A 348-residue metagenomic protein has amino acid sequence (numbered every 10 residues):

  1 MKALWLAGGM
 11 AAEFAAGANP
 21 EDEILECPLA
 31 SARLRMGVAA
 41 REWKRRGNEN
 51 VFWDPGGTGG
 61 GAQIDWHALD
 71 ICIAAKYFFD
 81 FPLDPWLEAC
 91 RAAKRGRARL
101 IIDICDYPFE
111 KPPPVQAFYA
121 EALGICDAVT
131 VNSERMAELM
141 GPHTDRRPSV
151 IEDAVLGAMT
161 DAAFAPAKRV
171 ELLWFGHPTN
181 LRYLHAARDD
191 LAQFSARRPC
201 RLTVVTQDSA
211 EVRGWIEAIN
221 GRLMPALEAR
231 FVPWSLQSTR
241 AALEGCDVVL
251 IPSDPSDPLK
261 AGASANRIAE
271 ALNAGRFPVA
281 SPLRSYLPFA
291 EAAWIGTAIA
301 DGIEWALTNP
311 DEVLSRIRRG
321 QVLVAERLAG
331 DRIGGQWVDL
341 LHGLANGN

Functional and structural regions predicted by a protein language model:
M1-F79: N-terminal pre-catalytic "stem/leader" segment of glycosyltransferase-like enzymes
A16-R41, G157-M159, A167-E244: Conserved catalytic-core segment of nucleotide-activated headgroup transferases in glycan assembly
A39, T308-H342: A charged, aromatic-enriched C-terminal amphipathic alpha-helix characteristic of glycosyltransferases across folds
W53-M140: Extended catalytic core of nucleotide-activated donor transferases of GT-like folds
D127-G141, D145-D161: Donor nucleotide-sugar binding/catalytic pocket of nucleotide-sugar-dependent glycosyltransferases
R182, L236-A242, V249-A269, A280-A290: Nucleotide-sugar-dependent
D247, G275-R276: A short alpha->beta transition loop at the rim of the catalytic pocket in nucleotide-sugar-dependent
L287-W305, E312: Change "using UDP/GDP/dTDP sugars" to "using nucleotide sugars
